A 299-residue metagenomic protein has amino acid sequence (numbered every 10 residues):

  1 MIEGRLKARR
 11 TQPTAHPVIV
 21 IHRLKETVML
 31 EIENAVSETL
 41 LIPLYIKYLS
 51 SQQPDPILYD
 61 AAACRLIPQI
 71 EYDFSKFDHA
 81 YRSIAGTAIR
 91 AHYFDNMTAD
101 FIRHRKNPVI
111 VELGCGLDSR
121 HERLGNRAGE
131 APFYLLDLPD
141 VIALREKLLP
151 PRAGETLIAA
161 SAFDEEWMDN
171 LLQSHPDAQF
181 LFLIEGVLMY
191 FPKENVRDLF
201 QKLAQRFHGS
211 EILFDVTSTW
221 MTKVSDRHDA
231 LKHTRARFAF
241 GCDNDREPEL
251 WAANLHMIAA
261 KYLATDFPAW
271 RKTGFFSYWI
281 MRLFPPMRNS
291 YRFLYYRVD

Functional and structural regions predicted by a protein language model:
V20-V111, C115-A160, N170-L172, P176: Rossmann-like AdoMet
F182-L183: A conserved beta-strand element that flanks and buttresses the S-adenosyl-L-methionine
Y190-K202: A short, conserved alpha-helix within the catalytic core of class I
F207-T217: Conserved beta-strand signature within the Rossmann-like core of class I S-adenosyl-L-methionine
T219-A236: Short, glycine-/aromatic-enriched active-site segment of Class I SAM-dependent methyltransferases
R237-Y262: Short alpha-helix
L255-I280: Conserved catalytic loop of SAM-dependent methyltransferase domains
T273-D299: Core SAM-dependent methyltransferase catalytic element
